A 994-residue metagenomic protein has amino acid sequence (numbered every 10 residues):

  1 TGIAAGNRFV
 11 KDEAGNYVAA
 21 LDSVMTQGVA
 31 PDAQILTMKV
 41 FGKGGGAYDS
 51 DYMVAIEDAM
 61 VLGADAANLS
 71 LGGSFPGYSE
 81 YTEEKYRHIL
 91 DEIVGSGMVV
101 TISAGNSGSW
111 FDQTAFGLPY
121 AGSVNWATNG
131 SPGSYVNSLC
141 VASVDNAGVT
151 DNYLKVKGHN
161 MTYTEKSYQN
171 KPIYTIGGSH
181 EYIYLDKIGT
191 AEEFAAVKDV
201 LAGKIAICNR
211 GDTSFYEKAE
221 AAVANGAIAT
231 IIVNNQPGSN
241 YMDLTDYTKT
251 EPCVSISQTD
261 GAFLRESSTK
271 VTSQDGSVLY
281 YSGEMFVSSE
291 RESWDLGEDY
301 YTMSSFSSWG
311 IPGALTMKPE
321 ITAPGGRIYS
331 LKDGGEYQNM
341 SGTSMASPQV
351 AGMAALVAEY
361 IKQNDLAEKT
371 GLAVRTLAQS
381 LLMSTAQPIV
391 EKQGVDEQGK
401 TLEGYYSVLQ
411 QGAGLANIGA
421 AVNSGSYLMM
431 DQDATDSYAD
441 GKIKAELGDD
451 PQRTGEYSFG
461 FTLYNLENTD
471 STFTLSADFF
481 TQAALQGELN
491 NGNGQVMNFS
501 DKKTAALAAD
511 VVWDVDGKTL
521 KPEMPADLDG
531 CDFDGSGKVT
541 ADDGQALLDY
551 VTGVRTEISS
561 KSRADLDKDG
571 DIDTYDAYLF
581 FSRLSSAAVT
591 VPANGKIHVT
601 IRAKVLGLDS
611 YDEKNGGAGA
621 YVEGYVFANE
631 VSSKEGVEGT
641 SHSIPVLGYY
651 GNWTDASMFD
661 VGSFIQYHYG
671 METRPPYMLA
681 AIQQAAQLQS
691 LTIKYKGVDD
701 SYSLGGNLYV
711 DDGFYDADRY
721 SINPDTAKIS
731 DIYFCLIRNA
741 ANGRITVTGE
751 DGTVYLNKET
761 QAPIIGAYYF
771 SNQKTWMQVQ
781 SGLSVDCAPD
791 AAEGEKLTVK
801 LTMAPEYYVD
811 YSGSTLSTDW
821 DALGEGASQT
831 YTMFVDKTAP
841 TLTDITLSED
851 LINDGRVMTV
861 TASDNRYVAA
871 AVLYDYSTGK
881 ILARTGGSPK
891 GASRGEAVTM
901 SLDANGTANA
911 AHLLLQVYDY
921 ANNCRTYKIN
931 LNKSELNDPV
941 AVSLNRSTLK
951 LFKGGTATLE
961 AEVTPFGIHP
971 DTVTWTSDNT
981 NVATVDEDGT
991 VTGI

Functional and structural regions predicted by a protein language model:
T1-F9, V40-F41, D65, G211 (+3 more regions): Hydrolase catalytic cores
T1-Y48, L62-D65, G95, W110 (+5 more regions): Subtilisin-like serine protease catalytic core
G15-D22, T26-Q27, C140, D246 (+6 more regions): C-terminal subdomain of the subtilisin-like protease fold in secreted/lumenal serine endopeptidases
I35, G42, E57-E80, S103-A104 (+1 more regions): Short acidic, glycine-rich surface-loop motifs adjacent to enzyme active sites
A104-P319, D333: Structured lumen-facing ectodomains of secretory-pathway proteins
T302-S307, Y406, I418-N468, L489 (+4 more regions): Beta-sheet-dominated interaction scaffolds and their linkers
T504-D510, D514-A588: Cellulosome-associated attachment modules in secreted, modular CAZymes
Y578, L936-I994: Extracytoplasmic soluble-region selector
